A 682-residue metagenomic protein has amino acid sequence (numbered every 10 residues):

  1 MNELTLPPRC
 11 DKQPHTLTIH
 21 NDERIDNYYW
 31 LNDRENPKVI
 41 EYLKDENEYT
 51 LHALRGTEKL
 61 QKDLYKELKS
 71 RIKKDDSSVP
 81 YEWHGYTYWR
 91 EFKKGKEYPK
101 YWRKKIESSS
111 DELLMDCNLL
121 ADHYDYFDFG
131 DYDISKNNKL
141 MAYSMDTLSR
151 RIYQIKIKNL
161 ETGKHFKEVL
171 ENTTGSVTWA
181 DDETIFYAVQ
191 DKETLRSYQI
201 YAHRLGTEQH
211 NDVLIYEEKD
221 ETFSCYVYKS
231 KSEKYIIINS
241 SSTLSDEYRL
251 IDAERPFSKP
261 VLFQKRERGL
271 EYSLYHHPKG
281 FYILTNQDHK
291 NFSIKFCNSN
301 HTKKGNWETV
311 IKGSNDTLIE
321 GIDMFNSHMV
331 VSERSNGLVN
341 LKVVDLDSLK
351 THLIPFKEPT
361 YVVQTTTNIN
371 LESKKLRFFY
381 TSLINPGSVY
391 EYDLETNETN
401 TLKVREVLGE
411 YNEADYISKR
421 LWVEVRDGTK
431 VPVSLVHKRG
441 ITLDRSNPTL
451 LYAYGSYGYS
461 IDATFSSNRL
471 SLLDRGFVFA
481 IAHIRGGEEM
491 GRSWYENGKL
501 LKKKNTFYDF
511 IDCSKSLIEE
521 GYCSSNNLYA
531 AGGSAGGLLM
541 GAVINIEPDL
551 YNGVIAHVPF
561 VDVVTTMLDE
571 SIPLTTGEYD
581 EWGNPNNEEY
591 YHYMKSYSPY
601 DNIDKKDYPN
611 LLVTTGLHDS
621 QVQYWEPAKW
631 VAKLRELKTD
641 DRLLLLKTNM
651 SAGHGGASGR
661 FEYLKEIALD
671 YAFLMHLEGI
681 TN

Functional and structural regions predicted by a protein language model:
M1-K375, L383-G387, E391-Y392, D462 (+4 more regions): Beta-propeller folds
F92, N286, T381, Y452-G458 (+3 more regions): Glycine-rich His-Gly loop
E107-S108, L148-R150, E161-K164, A180 (+12 more regions): Secondary-structure transition/capping motifs at alpha-helix termini and the adjoining loop/turn into the next element
L113, L214, E398, V478 (+1 more regions): Conserved beta-strand segments of alpha/beta enzyme cores
N118-Y132, S144-R150, K164-F166, Y392-E398 (+7 more regions): Cap/lid segment of the alpha/beta-hydrolase catalytic domain
D133, T178, F186, I237 (+23 more regions): Structured core elements
S224, E233, S245, G269-E271 (+21 more regions): Active-site lining segments that contact anionic ligands and/or coordinate catalytic metals
A482-N682: Active-site-proximal cap/loop segments of hydrolase catalytic domains
